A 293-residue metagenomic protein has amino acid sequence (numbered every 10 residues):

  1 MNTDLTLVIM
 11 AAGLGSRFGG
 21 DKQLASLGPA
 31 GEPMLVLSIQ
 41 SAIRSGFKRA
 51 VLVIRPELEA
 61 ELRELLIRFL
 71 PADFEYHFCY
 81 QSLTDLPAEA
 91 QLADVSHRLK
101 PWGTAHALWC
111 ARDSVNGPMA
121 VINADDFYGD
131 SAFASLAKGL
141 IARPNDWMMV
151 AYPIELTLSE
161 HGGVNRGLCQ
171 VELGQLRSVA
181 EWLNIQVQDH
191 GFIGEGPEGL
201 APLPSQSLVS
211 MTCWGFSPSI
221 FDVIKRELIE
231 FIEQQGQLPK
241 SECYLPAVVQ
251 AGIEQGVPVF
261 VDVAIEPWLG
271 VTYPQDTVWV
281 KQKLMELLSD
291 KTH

Functional and structural regions predicted by a protein language model:
M1-D21, A25-S26, E32: N-terminal nucleotide-binding beta1-loop-alpha1 segment
N2-I9, E32-V121, Y128, F133: Conserved N-terminal catalytic core of the sugar/cofactor nucleotidyltransferase
L14, D125-D126, I154: Active-site metal-binding loops of divalent metal-dependent hydrolases
E61-L62, S131, V223, V248 (+1 more regions): Phosphate- and divalent-cation-binding pockets in alpha/beta enzyme and binding domains that engage nucleotide-derived
A90-L99, G162-G167, Q275-W279: Short, surface-exposed amphipathic charged segments that create phosphate/polyanion-binding patches used for binding
G129-W214, P218: Conserved core of the sugar-phosphate nucleotidyltransferase
G215, V259-D262, G270: Conserved active-site beta-strand element of glycosyltransferases/polysaccharide synthases
K225-V257: A C-terminal functional module that forms or caps the active site or interfaces directly with catalytic machinery
